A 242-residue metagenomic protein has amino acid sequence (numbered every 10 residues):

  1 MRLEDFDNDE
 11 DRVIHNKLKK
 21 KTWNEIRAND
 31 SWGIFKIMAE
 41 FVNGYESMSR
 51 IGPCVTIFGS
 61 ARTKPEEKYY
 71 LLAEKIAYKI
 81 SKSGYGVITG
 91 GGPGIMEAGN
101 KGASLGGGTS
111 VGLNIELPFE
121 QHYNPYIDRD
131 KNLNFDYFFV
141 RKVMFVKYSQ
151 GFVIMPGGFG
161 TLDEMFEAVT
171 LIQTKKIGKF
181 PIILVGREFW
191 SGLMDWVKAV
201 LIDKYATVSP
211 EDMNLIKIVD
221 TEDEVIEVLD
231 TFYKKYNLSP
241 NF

Functional and structural regions predicted by a protein language model:
R2-F6, E10-D11, K20-L113, Q121: Glycine-rich beta-alpha loop segments
M48-R50, S81, S104, N124-I127 (+3 more regions): Solvent-exposed alpha-helices and their adjacent loops that cap or buttress functional pockets in soluble metabolic
P53-T56, G86, G108-G112, D130-N132 (+3 more regions): Structural motif
G59-A61, G91, L113-E116, F135-F138 (+3 more regions): Fold-independent oxyanion-binding glycine-rich loops and adjacent beta-strand/coil segments at enzyme active sites
L71, G94-I154: Acidic/glycine-enriched connector segments
T109-E120, M155, V169-W196, V208-E211: Short, acidic/small-residue loops that bind anionic groups at enzyme active sites
D136-V185, Y233-S239: Active-site/ligand-binding-proximal alpha/beta "capping" segment
L184-F242: C-terminal functional extensions of proteins
